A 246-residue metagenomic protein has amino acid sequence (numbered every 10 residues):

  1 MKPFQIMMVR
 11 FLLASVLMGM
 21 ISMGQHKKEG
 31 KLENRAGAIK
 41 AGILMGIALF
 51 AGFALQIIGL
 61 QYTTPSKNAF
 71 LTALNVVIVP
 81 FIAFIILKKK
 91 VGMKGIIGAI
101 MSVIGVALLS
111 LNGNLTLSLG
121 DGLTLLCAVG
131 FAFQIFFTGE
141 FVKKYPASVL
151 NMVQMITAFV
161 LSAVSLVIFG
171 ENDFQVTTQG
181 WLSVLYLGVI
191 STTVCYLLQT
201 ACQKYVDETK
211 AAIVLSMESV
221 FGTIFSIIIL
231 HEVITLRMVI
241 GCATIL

Functional and structural regions predicted by a protein language model:
M1, E29-K31, I58-Y62, A107-L119 (+2 more regions): Membrane-interface helix termini and inter-helical loops of multi-pass transporters
F4-M23, K40, G95-M101, L119 (+2 more regions): Hydrophobic alpha-helical transmembrane segments of multi-pass integral membrane proteins, especially transporters
I6, R10, G59, T64 (+9 more regions): Hydrophobic/aromatic residues within transmembrane alpha-helices of multi-pass small-molecule transporters
M8-V9, A54, N68-V76, T138-V160 (+1 more regions): Helix-helix packing/entry segments at the starts of transmembrane helices
F11, M23, G180-L182, S216-L246: C-terminal-most transmembrane helix of multi-pass membrane proteins
L13, L44, A48-A51, L55 (+11 more regions): Hydrophobic residues within membrane-embedded alpha-helical segments of Major Facilitator Superfamily
M18, S22, V91-L111, C127-F131 (+3 more regions): Hydrophobic transmembrane alpha-helices of multi-pass small-molecule transport proteins
G19, M23-T72, L108, G188-V206: Specific transmembrane alpha-helical segments of multi-pass solute transporters/efflux pumps, especially DMT/EamA
